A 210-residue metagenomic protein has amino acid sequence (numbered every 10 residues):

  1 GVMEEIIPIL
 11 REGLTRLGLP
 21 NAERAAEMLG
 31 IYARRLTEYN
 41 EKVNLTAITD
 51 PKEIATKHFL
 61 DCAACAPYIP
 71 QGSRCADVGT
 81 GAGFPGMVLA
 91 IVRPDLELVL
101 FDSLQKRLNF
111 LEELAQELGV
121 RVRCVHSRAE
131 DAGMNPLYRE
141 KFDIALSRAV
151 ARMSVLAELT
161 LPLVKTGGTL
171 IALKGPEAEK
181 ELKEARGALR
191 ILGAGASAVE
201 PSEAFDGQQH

Functional and structural regions predicted by a protein language model:
V2-G72, A76, K106-V122, H126: Class I SAM-dependent transferase core
L36, L89, K174: Residue-level signal for inorganic ion chemistry
L60-A151, A157-E158: Conserved SAM/SAH cofactor-binding pocket of Class I
R93, V164-T166: Helix-to-beta-strand junctions that scaffold the AdoMet/dcAdoMet cofactor pocket in Class I SAM-dependent enzymes
E97, R121-R123, T169, G195-A198: Conserved beta-strand segments of alpha/beta enzyme cores
G167-E177: Conserved beta-strand signature within the Rossmann-like core of class I S-adenosyl-L-methionine
E177-H210: Active-site capping/gating segments
